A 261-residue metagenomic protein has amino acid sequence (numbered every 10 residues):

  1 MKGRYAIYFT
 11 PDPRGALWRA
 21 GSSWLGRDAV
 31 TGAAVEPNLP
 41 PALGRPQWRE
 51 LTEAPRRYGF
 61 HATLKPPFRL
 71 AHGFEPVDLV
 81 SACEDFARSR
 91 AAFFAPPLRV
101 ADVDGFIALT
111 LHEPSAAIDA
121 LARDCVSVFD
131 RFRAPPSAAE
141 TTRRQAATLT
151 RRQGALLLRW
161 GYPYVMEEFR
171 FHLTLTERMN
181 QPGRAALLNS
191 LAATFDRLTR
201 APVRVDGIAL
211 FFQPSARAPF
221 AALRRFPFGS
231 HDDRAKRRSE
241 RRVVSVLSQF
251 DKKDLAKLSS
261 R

Functional and structural regions predicted by a protein language model:
M1-V103, A116, A120-P202, S215-F250 (+1 more regions): Basic, often amphipathic N-terminal segments
I208: Conserved, mostly hydrophobic/aromatic
